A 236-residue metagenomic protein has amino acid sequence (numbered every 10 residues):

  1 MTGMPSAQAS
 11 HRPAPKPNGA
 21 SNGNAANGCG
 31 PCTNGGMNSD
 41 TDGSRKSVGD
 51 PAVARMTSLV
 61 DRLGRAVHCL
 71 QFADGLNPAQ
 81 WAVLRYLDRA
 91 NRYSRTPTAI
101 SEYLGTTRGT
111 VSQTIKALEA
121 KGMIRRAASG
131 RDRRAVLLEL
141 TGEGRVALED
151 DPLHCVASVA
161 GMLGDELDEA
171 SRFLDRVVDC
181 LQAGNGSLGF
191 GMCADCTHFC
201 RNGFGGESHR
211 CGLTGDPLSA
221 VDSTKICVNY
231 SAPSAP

Functional and structural regions predicted by a protein language model:
M1-D74: N-terminal leader segment of winged-helix/HTH proteins
G3-N18, N24-C32, F199-P236: Long, low-complexity, charge-rich intrinsically disordered regions
R55, R62, A82-Y86, V146: Pre-recognition alpha-helix immediately N-terminal to the DNA-recognition helix within helix-turn-helix or winged-helix
M56, E149-T197: Terminal interaction helix/tail motif
H68-T107: N-terminal helix-turn-helix DNA-binding core of bacterial DNA-binding proteins
P97, I115-K116: Short, hydrophobic-biased segments on the C-terminal half of alpha helices that form "recognition helices"
A117-D168: Charged, amphipathic alpha-helical coiled-coil/dimerization segments
